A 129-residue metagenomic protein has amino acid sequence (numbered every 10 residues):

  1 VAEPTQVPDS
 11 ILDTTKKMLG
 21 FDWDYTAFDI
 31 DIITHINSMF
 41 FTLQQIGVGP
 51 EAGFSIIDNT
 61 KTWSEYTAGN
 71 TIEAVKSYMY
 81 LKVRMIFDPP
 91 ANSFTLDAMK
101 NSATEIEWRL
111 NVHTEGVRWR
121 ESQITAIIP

Functional and structural regions predicted by a protein language model:
V1-F21, A126-P129: Short, intrinsically disordered N-terminal pre-domain segments
A2-P4, E65-P129: Short loop/turn elements at secondary-structure junctions
I11, D31, H35, A74-V75 (+1 more regions): Residue-level detector of well-ordered alpha-helical segments, enriched for hydrophobic/aromatic packing positions
T15-A27, Q44-E51: Structural recognition of short helix-loop-helix hairpins that underlie histone-fold modules
Y25-I46, N59-G69: Amphipathic alpha-helical segments that form the core helices of the histone-fold
A27, A52-I56, L96-D97: Short coil/turn segments at secondary-structure boundaries
G53-T62, M79: A short glycine/small-residue-enriched secondary-structure motif
